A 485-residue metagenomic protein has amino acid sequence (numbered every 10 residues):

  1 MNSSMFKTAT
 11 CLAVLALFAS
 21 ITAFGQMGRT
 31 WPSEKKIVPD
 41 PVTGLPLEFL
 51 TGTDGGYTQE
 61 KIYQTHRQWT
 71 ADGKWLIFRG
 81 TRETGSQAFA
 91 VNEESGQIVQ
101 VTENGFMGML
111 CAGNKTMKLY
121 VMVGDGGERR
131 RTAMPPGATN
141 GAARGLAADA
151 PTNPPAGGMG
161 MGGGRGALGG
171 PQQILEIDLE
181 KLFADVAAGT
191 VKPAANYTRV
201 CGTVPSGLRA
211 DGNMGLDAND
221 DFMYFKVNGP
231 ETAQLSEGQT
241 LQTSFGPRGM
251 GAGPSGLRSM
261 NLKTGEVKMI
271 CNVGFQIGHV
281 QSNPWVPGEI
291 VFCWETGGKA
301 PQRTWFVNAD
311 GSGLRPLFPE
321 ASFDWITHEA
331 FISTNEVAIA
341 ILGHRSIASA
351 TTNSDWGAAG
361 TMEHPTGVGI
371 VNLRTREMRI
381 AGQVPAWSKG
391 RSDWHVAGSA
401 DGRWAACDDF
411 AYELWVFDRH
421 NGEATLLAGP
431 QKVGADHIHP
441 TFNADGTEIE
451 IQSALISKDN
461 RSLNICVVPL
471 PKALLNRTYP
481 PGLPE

Functional and structural regions predicted by a protein language model:
A9-T22: Bacterial N-terminal signal peptides
Q26-F49, G246-G256: Blade/loop signatures of beta-propeller domains
V38-K61, A90-M107, L179-R209, S259-Q276 (+5 more regions): Multi-bladed beta-propeller domains
G56-I77, I98, N104-E128, R199-K226 (+6 more regions): Conserved beta-propeller blade repeats
T84-F89, E128-G137, G166-D178, T232-T240 (+6 more regions): Structural motif
E103-G256, G265-N272: Asp-box/WD-like beta-propeller blade repeats and closely related beta-sheet repeat scaffolds
A340-G369, T375-E423: Loop/turn-rich, solvent-exposed surfaces of beta-rich toroidal or solenoidal domains
H437-E485: Blade-level signature of beta-propeller repeat domains, shared across WD40, Kelch, NHL, RCC1 and BNR/Asp-box propellers
